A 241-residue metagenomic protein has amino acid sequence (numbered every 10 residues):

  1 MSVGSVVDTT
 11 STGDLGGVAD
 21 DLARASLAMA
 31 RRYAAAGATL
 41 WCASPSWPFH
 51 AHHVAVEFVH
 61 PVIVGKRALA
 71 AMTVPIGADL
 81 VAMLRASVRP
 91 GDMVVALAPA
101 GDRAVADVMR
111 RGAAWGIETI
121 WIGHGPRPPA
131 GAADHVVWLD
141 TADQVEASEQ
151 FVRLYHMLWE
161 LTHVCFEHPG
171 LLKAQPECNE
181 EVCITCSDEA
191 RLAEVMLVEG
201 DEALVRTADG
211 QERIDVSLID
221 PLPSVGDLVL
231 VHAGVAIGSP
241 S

Functional and structural regions predicted by a protein language model:
D14-A35: A short, well-structured juxtamembrane/interface segment
S44-H168: Glycine-rich phosphate-binding loops that contact phosphosugars or nucleotide phosphates
L172-R191: Short boundary/loop segments of OB/S1/cold-shock single-stranded nucleic-acid-binding domains
E194-V195: Conserved hydrophobic positions within beta-strands
G200-V205: Short aromatic-glycine-enriched beta-strand elements
Q211-P221: Beta-strand/loop nucleic-acid-binding surfaces
I219-L230: Short nucleic-acid-contacting surface segments enriched for D/E, G, S/T with interspersed K/R
H232-S239: Short, charged beta-turn/beta-strand-edge "cap" motif at the junction between a beta-strand and an adjacent loop
